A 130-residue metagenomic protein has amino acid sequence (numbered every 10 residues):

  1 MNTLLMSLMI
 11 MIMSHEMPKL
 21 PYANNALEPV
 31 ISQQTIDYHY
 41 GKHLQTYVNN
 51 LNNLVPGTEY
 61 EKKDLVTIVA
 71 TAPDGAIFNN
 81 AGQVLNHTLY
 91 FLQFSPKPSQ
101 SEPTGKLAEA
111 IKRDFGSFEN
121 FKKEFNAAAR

Functional and structural regions predicted by a protein language model:
M1-L4: Positively charged n-region of N-terminal signal peptides that target proteins for export
M6-R130: Feature for soluble, non-membrane regions of globular proteins
